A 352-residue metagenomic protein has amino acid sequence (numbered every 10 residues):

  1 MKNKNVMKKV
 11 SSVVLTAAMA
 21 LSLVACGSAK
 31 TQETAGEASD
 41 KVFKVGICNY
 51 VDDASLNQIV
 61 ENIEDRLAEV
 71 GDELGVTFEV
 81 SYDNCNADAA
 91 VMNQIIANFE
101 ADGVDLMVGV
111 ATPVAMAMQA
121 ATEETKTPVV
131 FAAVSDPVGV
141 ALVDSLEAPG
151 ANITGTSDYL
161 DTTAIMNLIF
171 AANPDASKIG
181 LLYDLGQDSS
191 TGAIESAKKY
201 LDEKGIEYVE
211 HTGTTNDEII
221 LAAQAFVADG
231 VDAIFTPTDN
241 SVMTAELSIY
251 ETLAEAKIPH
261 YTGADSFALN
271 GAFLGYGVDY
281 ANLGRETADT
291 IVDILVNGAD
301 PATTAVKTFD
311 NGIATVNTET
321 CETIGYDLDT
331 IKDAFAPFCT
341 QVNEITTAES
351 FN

Functional and structural regions predicted by a protein language model:
S22-A25: C-terminal motif of bacterial Sec signal peptides marking the signal peptidase cleavage site
G27-K30: Bacterial signal peptide processing site
S39-D65, V70, S81-A90, G186-S190 (+1 more regions): Extracytoplasmic "Venus flytrap"
V45, I63, T154-K204, D300 (+1 more regions): An alpha-beta-alpha
V70-M92, N152-I153, Y200-N216: Short beta-strand elements in bilobed, periplasmic/extracellular small-molecule ligand-binding domains
S81-D144, D239-A254, I258-G263: Beta-alpha junction/loop-to-helix N-cap segments that form part of ligand/metal-binding clefts
D136-K178, V278-A299: Hydrophobic alpha-helical segments within soluble ligand-binding/sensing domains
D293-N352: Hinge/cleft segment of the Venus flytrap/periplasmic-binding protein
